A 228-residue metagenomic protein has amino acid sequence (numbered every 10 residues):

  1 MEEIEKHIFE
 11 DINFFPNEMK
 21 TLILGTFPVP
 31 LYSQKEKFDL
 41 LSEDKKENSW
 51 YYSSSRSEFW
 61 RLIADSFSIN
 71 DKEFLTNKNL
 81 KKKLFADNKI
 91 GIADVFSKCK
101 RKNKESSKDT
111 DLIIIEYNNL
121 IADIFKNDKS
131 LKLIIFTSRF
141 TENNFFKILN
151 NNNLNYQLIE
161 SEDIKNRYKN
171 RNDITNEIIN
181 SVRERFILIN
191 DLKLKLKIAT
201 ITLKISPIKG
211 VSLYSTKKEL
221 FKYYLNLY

Functional and structural regions predicted by a protein language model:
M1-N13, E18, V29-Y32, K37-K46 (+3 more regions): C-terminal capping/extension of enzyme domains
M19-K20, I90: Short, surface-exposed beta-edge/turn micro-motifs
L22-T26: N-terminal nucleotide-binding beta1-loop-alpha1 segment
F27-L31, S57-E58, G91, V95-R101 (+2 more regions): Short, solvent-exposed loop/turn segments at secondary-structure junctions
K35-L112: Short, surface-exposed acidic-centric catalytic microdomains
D71-E73, L131-K132, N155-L158: Short secondary-structure capping/junction motifs at helix and strand boundaries
D87-I148: Internal catalytic-core helix/loop-beta-alpha segment that presents or stabilizes conserved functional determinants
